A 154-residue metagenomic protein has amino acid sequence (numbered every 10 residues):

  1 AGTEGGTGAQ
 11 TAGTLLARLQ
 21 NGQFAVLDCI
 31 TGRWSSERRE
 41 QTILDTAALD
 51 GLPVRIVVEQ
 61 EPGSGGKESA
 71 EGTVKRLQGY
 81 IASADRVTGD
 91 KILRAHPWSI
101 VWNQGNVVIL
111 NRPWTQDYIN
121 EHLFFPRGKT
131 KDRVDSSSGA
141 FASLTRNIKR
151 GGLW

Functional and structural regions predicted by a protein language model:
A1-D85, V107-W154: RNase H-like, metal-dependent nuclease domains and their acidic two-metal-ion catalytic environment used
R86-D90: Conserved helicase motor
V101-Q104: Conserved AAA+ ATPase "sensor/coupling" helix adjacent to the nucleotide-binding pocket
